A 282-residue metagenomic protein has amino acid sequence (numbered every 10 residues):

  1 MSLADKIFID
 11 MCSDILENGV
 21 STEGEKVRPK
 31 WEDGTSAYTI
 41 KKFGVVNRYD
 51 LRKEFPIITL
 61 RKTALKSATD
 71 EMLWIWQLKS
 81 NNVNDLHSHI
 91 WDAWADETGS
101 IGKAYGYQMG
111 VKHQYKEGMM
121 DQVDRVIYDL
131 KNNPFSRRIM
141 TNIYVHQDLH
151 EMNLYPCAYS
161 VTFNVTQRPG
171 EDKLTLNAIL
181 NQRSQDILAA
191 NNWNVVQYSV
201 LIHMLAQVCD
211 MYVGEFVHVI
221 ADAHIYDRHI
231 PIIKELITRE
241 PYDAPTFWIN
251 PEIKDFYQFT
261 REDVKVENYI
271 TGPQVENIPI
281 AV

Functional and structural regions predicted by a protein language model:
M1-V282: Terminal, non-catalytic protein-protein interaction segments that mediate quaternary/complex assembly
